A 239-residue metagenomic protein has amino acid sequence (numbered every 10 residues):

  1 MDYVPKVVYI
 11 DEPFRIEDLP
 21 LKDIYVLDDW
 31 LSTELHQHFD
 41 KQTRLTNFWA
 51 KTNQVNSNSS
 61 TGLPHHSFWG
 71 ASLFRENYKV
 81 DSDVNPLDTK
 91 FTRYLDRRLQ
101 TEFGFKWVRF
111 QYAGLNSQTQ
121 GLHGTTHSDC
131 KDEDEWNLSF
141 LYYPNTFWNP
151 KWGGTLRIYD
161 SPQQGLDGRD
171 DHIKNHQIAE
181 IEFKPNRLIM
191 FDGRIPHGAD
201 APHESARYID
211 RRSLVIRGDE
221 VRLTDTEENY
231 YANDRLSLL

Functional and structural regions predicted by a protein language model:
D2-K106: Non-heme Fe(II)/2-oxoglutarate
T89-L238: Catalytic core of non-heme Fe(II) oxygenases with the double-stranded beta-helix
